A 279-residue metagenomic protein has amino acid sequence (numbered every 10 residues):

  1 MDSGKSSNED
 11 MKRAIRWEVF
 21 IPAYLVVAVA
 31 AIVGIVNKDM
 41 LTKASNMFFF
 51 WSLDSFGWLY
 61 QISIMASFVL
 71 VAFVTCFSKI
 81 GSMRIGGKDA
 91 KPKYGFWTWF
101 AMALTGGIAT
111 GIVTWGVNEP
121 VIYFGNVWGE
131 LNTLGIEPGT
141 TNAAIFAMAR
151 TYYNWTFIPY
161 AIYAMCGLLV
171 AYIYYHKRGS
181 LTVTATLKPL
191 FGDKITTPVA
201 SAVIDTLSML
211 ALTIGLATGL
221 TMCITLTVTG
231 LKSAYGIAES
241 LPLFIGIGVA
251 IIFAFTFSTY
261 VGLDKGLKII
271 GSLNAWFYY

Functional and structural regions predicted by a protein language model:
M1-T140: N-terminal alpha-helical transmembrane segments of multi-pass membrane transport and channel/translocase proteins
K5-R13, K38-L53, F73-K91, F146-N154 (+3 more regions): Membrane-water interface regions at transmembrane-helix termini and the short interhelical loops of multi-pass membrane
D10-A14, E18-I21, L25-I35, F68-F73 (+3 more regions): Helix-loop-helix module between adjacent transmembrane segments
P22, L53-F56, S63-A66, I204-L212 (+3 more regions): Membrane-interface loop-to-helix entry segments
W97-W99, L104, A144-A147, W155 (+1 more regions): Generic hydrophobic alpha-helical membrane-segment signal
V121-F157, G236-L243, F257-Y279: Membrane-interface helix-loop-helix junctions at boundaries between adjacent transmembrane segments
